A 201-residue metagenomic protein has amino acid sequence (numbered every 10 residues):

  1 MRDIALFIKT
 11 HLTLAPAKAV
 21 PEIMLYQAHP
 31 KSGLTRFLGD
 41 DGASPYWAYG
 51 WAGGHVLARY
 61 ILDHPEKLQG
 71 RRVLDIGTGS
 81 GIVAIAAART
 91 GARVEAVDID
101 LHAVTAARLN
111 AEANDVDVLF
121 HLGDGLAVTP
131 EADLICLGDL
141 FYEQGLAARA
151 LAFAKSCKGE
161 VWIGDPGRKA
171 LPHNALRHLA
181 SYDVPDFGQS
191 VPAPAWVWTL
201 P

Functional and structural regions predicted by a protein language model:
M1-K31: N-terminal auxiliary segments of SAM/dcSAM-dependent transferases
A43-L62: Conserved SAM-binding loop and adjacent beta-strand
R59-L119: Conserved SAM/SAH cofactor-binding pocket of Class I
H121-A127: Conserved SAM/SAH-binding loop
V128-D133: A short acidic, Gly/Pro-enriched loop at the edge of an enzyme's catalytic core that lines a small-molecule cofactor
L134-A147: A short SAM/SAH-binding and catalytic strip from SAM-dependent methyltransferases
G159-K169: Conserved beta-strand signature within the Rossmann-like core of class I S-adenosyl-L-methionine
K169-P201: Active-site capping/gating segments
